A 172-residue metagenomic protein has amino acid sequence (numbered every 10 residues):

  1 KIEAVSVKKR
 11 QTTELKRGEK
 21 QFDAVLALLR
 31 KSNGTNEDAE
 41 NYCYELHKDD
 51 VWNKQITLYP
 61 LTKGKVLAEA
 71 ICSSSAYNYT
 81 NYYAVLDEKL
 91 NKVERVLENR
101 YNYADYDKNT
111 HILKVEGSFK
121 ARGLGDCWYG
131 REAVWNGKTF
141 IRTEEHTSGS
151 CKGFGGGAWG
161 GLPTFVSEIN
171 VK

Functional and structural regions predicted by a protein language model:
K1-K63: Terminal domain-start segments
T35, A39-Y42, Y83-V96, V134-I141: Surface-exposed loop/turn elements that mediate protein-protein interactions on large endomembrane-trafficking
Y42-Y44, I71-S73, I141, S150-K152: Sequence contexts marking disulfide-bonded cysteines in secreted/extracellular proteins
Y44-K54, K92-Y103: A short, amphipathic edge element
L61-I71, N109-S118: Acidic/hydrophobic-patterned starts of short beta strands in beta-sheet-rich repeat architectures
A70-A76, E88, S118-G123: Short, flexible beta-strand-to-coil junctions
A76-A84, G125-R131: Structural motif
V93-K172: Short aromatic loop motif centered on NTY/YTY
